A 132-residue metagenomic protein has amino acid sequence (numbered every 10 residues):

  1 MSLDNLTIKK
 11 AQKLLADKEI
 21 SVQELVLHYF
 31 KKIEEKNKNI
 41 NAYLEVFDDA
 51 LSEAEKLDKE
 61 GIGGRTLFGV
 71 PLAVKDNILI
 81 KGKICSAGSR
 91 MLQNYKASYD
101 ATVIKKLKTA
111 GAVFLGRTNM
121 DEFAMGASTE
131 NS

Functional and structural regions predicted by a protein language model:
M1-D48: An N-terminal boundary/leader segment
L3, I40-Y43, L57, M91-L92 (+1 more regions): Short clusters of hydrophobic/aromatic residues that line enzyme substrate/ligand-binding pockets
Q12, I62, I104-K105: Short glycine-/small-residue-rich flexible loop motifs, especially phosphate/cofactor-binding loops
K32, K36, E53, L57 (+3 more regions): Short alpha-helical functional segments enriched in proximate histidine and acidic residues
K32-I33, L51, F123-G126: Short secondary-structure boundary/hinge segments and terminal tails
E34-N39, L57-K59, L79-C85, S132: Secretory-pathway/luminal and periplasmic proteins that interact with or process carbohydrate-rich
L57-P71: Immediate post-signal peptide segment of exported/extracytoplasmic ligand-binding proteins
L67-S132: Short glycine/serine-rich loop/turn segments
